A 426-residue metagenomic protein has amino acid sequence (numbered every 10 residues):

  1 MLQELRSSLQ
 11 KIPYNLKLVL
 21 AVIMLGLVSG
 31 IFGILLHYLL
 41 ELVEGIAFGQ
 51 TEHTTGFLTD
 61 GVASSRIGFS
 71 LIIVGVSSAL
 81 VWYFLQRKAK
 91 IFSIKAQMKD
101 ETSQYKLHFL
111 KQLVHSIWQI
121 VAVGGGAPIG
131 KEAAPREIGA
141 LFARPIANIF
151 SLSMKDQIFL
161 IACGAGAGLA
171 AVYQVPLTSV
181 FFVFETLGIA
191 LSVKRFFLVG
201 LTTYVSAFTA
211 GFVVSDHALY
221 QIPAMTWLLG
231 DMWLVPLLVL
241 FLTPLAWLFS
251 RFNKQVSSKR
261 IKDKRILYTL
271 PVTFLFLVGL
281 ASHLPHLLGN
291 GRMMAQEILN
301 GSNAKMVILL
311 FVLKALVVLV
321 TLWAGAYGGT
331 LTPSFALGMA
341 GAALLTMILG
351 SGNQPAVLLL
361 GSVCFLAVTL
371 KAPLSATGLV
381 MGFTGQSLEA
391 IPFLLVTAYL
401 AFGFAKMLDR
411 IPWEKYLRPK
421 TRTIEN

Functional and structural regions predicted by a protein language model:
M1-N426: Alpha-helical transmembrane segments and immediately membrane-proximal extracytoplasmic
